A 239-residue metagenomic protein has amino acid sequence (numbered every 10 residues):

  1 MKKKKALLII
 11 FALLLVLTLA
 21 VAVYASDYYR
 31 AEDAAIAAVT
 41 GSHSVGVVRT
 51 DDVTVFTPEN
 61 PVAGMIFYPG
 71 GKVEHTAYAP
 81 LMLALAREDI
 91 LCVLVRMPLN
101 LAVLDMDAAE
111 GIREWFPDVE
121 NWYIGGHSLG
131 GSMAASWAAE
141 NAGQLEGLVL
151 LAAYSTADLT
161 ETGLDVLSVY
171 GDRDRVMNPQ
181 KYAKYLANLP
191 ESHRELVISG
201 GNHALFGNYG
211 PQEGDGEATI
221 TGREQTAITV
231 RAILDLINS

Functional and structural regions predicted by a protein language model:
M1-T18: N-terminal Sec-pathway targeting helices
V62-G70: Short beta-strand element of the alpha/beta-hydrolase
L81, M177-A187: Short alpha-helix in the alpha/beta-hydrolase fold that links the catalytic acid
M82-A102: Conserved alpha/beta-hydrolase
G126-A134: Gly/Ala-rich beta-loop-alpha elbow adjacent to hydrolase catalytic centers
T162, S168-Y170, D174: Short beta-strand/loop motif that positions the catalytic acidic residue of the alpha/beta-hydrolase fold
Y185-S239: C-terminal catalytic-base region of ester-bond hydrolases, centering on the histidine of the charge-relay
